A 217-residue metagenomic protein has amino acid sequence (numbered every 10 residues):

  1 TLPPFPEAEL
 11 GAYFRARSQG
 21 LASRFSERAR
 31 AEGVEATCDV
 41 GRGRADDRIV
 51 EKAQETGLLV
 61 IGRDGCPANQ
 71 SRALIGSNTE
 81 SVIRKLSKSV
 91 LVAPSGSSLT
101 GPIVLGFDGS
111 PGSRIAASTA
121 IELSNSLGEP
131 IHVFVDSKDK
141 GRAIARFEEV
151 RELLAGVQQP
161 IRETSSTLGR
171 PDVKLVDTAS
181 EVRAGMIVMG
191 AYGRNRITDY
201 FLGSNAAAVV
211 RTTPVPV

Functional and structural regions predicted by a protein language model:
P3-Q19: A short acidic, glycine-rich active-site loop that binds or catalyzes chemistry on phosphate/adenosine moieties
R17, L21-S23, E27-V34: Ordered, amphipathic secondary-structure segments that act as subunit-interaction surfaces in large macromolecular
R30-V40, I131-V133, V157-S165: Short beta-strand elements in bilobed, periplasmic/extracellular small-molecule ligand-binding domains
C38, D46-S97, T178-V217: Gly/Ser-rich helix-loop-strand patches that form or flank binding pockets for ribonucleotide-derived cofactors
V40-D47, S165-D172: Charged docking surfaces used in two-component/phosphorelay signaling
R72-L86, P94-Q158, E181: Short acidic/Ser/Thr-enriched loop-to-helix initiation segments
R151, G169-E181: A short, acidic, amphipathic alpha-helical segment used as a generic capping/interface helix at domain edges
